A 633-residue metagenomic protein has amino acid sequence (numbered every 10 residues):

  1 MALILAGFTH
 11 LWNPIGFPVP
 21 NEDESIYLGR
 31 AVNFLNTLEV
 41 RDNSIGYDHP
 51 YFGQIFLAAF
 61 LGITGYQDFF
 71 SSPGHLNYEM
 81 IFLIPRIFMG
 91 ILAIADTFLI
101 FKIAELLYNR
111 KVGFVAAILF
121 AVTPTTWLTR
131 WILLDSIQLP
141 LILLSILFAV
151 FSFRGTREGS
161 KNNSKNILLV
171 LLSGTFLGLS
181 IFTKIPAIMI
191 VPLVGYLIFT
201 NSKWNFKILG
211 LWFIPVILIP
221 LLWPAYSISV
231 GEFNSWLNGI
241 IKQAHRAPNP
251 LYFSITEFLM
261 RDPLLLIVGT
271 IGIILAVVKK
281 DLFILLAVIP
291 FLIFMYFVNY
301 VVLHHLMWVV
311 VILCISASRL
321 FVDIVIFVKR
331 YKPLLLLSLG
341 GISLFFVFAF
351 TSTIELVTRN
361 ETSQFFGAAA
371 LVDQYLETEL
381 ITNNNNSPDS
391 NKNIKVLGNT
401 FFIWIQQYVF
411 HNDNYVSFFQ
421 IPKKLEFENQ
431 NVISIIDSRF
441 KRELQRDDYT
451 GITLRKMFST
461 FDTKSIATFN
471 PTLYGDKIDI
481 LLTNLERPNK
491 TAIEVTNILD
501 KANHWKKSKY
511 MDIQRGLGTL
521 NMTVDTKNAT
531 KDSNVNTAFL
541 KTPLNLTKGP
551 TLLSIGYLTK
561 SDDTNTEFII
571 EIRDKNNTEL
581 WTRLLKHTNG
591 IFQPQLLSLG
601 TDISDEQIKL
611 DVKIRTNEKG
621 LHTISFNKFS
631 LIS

Functional and structural regions predicted by a protein language model:
M1-L3, F213-I217, V277-K280, L320-T353: Signature aromatic-anchored transmembrane alpha helix within multi-pass, membrane-resident enzymes that catalyze glycan
M1-S25, N36-L38, V122, G178-S180 (+3 more regions): Transmembrane signal-anchor helices characteristic of membrane glycosylation enzymes that use polyprenol
I4, H75-E79, L83-L107, L144-F148: Transmembrane-helix motifs of polytopic, lipid-linked glycan transferases
P20-E22, W131-Q138, V302: Short acidic/glycine- and proline-prone juxtamembrane loop motifs at membrane-interface regions of multi-pass membrane
E105-K111, S145-V170, S180, L275-K279: Membrane-interface transmembrane helices that cradle and orient dolichyl/undecaprenyl
A116-A117, L168-K184, F291-F297: Membrane-interface alpha helices of multi-pass inner-membrane proteins
L179, I190-V277, M295-Y300, H304 (+3 more regions): Transmembrane-lumen/periplasm boundary regions of multi-pass, lipid-linked membrane glycan transferases
A225, S338-D479, T537: Catalytic lumenal/periplasmic loop and adjoining terminal transmembrane helix of membrane glycan-assembly enzymes
